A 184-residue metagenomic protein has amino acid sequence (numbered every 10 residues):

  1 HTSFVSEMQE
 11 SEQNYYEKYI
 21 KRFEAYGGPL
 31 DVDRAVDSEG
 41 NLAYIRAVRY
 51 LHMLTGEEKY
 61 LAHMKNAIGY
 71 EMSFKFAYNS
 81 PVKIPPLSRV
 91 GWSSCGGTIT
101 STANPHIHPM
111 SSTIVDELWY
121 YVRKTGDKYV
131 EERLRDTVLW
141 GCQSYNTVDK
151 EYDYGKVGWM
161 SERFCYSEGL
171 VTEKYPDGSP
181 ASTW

Functional and structural regions predicted by a protein language model:
H1-W184: Glycan-recognition and catalytic cores of secretory/periplasmic carbohydrate-active enzymes
